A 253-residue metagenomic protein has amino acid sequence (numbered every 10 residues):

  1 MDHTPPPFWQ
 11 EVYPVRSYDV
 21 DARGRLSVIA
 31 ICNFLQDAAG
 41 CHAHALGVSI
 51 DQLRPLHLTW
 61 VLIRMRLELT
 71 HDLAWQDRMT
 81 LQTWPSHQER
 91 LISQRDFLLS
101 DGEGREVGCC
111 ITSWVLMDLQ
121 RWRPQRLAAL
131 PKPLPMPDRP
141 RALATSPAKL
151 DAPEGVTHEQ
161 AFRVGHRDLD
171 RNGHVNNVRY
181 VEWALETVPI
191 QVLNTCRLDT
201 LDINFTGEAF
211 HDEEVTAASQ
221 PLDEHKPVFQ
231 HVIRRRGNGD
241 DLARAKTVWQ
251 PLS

Functional and structural regions predicted by a protein language model:
M1-L62, G108-I111, M117-T200: Hot-dog-fold acyl-thioester-processing enzymes
P5-Q10, R66-A152, A209-H211, Q220-S253: HotDog/MaoC-like acyl-thioester-processing domains
H57-D72, C196-F210: Small beta-barrel nucleic-acid-binding modules, principally OB-folds
Q160-V248, L252: Acidic/His-leaning functional-site neighborhoods
